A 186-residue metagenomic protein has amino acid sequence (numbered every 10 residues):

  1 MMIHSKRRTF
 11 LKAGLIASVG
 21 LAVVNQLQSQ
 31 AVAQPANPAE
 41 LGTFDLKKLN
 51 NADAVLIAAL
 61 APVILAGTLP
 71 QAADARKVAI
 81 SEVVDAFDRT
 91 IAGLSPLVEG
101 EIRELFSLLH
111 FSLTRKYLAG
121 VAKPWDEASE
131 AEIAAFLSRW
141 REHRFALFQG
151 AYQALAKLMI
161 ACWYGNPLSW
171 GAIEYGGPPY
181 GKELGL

Functional and structural regions predicted by a protein language model:
M1-L21: N-terminal secretory signal peptides and thylakoid transit peptides that target proteins across membranes
M2, G42, L56-A59, Q71-L186: Mature-region segments of soluble proteins
I3-H4, L21-A59: C-terminal segment of N-terminal export signals and the immediately downstream linker at the start of the mature
T9, G14, A52-V55, G150: Generic recognition of stable, solvent-exposed alpha-helical segments in well-folded globular domains
I64-G67, Q71: Secondary-structure edge/capping motif, primarily at the C-terminal ends of alpha-helices and the immediately following
